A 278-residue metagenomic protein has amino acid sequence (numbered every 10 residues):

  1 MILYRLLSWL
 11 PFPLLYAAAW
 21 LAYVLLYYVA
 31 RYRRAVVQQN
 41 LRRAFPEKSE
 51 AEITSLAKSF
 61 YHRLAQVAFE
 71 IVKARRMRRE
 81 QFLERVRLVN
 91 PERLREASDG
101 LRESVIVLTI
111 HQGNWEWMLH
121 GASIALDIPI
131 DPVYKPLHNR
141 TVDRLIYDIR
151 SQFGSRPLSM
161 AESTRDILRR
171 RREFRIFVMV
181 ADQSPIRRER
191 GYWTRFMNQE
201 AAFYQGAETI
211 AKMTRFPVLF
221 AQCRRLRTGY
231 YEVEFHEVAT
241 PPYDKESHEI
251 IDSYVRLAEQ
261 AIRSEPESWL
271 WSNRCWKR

Functional and structural regions predicted by a protein language model:
M1-T109, D143-R144, D148, G154: Membrane-anchoring hydrophobic helices of lipid-metabolizing enzymes
I2-L6, S59-F60, L83-E84, I110-Q112 (+3 more regions): Short acidic/polar alpha-helix capping motifs at helix-coil junctions
V29, S55-K58, D99, I124-A125 (+1 more regions): Non-catalytic C-terminal accessory region of glycerolipid acyltransferases and related lyso-lipid remodeling enzymes
A35, E116-W117, D143-R144, R165 (+2 more regions): Residue-level marker for well-ordered alpha-helical positions
Q66, L101-A161, E173, I186-R195: Catalytic core of membrane glycerolipid acyltransferases/transacylases, capturing the structured, soluble-facing
E84-P91, Q112, N139, P157-M160 (+2 more regions): A conditional alpha-helix N-cap/helix-loop micro-motif detector
